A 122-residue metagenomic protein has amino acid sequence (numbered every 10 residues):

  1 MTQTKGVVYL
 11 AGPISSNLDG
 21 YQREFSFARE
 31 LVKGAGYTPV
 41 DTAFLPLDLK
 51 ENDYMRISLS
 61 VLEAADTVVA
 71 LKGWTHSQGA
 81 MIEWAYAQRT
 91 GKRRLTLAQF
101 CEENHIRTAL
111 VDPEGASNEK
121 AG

Functional and structural regions predicted by a protein language model:
M1-G122: Conserved catalytic or regulatory cores that recognize and/or transform ribose-phosphate-containing ligands
